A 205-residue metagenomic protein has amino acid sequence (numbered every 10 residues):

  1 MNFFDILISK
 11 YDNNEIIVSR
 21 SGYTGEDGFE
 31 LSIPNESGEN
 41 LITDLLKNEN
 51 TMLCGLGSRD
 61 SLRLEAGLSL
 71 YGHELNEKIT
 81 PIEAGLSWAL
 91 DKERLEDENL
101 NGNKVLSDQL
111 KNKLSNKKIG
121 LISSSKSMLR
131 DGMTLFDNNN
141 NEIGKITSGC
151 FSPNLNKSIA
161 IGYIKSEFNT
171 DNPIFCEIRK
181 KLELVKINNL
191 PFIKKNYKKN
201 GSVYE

Functional and structural regions predicted by a protein language model:
M1-E205: Conserved, structured C-terminal
